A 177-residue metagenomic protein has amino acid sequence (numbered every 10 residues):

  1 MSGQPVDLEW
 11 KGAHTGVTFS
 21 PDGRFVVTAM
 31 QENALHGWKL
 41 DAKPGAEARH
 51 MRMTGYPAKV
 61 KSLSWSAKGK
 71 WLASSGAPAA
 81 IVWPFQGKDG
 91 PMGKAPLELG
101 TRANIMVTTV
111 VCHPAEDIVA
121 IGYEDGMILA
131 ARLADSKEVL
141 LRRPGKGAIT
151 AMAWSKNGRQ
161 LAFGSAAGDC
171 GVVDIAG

Functional and structural regions predicted by a protein language model:
M1-G177: WD40-repeat beta-propeller superdomains and closely related acidic/aromatic-rich repeat-like regions
